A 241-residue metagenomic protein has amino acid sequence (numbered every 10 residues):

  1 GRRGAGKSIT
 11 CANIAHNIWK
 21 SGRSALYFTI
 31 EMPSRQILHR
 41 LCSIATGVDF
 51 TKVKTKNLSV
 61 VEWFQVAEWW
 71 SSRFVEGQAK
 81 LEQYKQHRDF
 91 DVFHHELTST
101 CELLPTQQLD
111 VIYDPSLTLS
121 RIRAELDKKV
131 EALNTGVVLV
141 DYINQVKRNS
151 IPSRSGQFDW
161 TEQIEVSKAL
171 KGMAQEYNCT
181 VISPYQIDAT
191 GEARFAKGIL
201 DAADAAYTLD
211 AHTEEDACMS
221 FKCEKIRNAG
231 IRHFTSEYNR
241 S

Functional and structural regions predicted by a protein language model:
G1: The Walker A (P-loop) glycine that initiates the GxxxxGKT/S ATP-binding motif of P-loop NTPases
G4, T161-S241: Phosphate-binding/switch region of NTP-binding enzymes
K7: Conserved lysine of the Walker
T10, I14, I37: Hydrophobic positions on the alpha1 helix immediately C-terminal to the Walker A/P-loop
S21, L133, E176-Y177: Helix C-cap/helix->beta junction micro-motif
S24-L133, T235-S236: Cytosolic-facing regulatory segments adjacent to core modules
D110-D114, R148-I164: Flexible beta-alpha connector loops of hexameric P-loop NTPases
